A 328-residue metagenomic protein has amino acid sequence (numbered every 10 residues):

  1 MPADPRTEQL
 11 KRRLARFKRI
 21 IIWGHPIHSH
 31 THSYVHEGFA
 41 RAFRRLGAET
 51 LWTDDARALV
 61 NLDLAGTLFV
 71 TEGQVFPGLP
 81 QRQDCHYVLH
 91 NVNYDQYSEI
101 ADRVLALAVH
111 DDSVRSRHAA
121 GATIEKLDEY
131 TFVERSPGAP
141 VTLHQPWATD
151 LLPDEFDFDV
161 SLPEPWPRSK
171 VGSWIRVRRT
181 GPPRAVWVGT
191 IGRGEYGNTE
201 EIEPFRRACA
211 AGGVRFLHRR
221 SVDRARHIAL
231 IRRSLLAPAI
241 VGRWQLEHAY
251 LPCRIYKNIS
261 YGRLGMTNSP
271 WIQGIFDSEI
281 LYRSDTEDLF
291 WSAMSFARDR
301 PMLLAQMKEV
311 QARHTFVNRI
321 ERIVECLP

Functional and structural regions predicted by a protein language model:
M1-V92, Y97, R103-L105, S116-H118 (+5 more regions): N-terminal pre-catalytic "stem/leader" segment of glycosyltransferase-like enzymes
R19, G181-A185, L236: Charged active-site motifs of nucleotide-sugar-dependent glycosyltransferases
A56, R219-R233: Conserved active-site histidine-acidic residue motif and adjacent donor-binding/catalytic loop of glycosyltransferases
V75-A210, H314-N318: Catalytic core of nucleotide-activated saccharide and alditol-phosphate transferases
A225, L236-K257, T267-F276: Nucleotide-sugar-dependent
L235, G262-R263: A short alpha->beta transition loop at the rim of the catalytic pocket in nucleotide-sugar-dependent
Y282-P301: C-terminal "capping" alpha-helix adjacent to the active site of nucleotide-linked donor transferases in cell-envelope
R300-R313: A short, well-ordered alpha-helix in the C-terminal region of glycosyltransferases
